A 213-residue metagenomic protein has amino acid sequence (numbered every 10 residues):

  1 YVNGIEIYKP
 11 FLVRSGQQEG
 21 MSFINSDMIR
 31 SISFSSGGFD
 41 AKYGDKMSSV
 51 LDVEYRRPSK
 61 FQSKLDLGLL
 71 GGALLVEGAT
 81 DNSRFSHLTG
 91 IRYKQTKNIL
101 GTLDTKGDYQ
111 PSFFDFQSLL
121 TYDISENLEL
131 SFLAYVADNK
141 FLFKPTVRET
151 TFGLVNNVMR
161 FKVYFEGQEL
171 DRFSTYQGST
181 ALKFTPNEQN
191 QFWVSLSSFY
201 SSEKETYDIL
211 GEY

Functional and structural regions predicted by a protein language model:
I5-F34, S118: Short acidic/polar hinge/loop motifs at secondary-structure boundaries that mediate gating or recognition
I5-I7, G37-F39, R56-P58, L70 (+2 more regions): Solvent-exposed coil/turn segments that connect beta secondary-structure elements in extracytoplasmic/periplasmic
Q17, K60-Q62, T102-G107, V163-Q168 (+2 more regions): Extracellular loop and loop/strand-boundary signature of outer-membrane beta-barrel proteins
S22-Q62, A73: A beta-strand signature from Gram-negative outer-membrane beta-barrel systems, especially the internal plug domain
I29-S31, S49-P58, K94-T102, G153-Y164 (+1 more regions): Flexible, solvent-exposed coil segments and beta strand-coil junctions, predominantly the extracellular/periplasmic
L70-Y93, K106-P145, E169-Y200: Transmembrane beta-barrel wall of Gram-negative outer-membrane proteins
L100-T105, F143-T151, E205-Y213: Outer-membrane beta-barrel translocator domains and adjoining extracellular loop/strand segments of Gram-negative
